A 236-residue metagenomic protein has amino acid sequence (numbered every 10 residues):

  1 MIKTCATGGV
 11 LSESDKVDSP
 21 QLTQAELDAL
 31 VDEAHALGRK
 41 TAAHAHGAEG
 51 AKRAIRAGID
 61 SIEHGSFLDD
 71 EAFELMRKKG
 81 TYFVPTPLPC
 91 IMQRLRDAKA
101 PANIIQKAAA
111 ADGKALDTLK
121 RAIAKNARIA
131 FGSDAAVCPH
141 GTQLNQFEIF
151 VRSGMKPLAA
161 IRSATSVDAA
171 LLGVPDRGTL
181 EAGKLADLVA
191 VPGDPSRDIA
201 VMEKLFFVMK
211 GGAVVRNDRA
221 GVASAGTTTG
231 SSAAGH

Functional and structural regions predicted by a protein language model:
M1-F83, A110-I129, G178: Histidine/acidic residue-rich metal-binding segments in metalloenzymes
C5, G65, S133, P192 (+1 more regions): Conserved residues at the C-terminal ends of beta-strands
A36, K40, A100-N103, A111-P195: His/Asp/Glu-enriched, well-ordered alpha-helical/loop segment that forms or immediately abuts the divalent-metal
H46, L88, A136: Catalytic metal-binding/acid-base residues of hydrolase active sites
G65-D70, P87-I91, A213-V214: Short, acidic/turn-prone active-site loops that include or flank metal/cofactor- and phosphate-binding residues
D70-R77, Q93-R96, A200, D218-A220: Short, charged, surface-exposed secondary-structure boundary motifs
Y82, T86, C90-A109: Active-site loop ensemble at the mouth of alpha/beta enzyme cores that anchors a bound cofactor
A164, A182-G226: C-terminal cap of metal-dependent C-N hydrolases
